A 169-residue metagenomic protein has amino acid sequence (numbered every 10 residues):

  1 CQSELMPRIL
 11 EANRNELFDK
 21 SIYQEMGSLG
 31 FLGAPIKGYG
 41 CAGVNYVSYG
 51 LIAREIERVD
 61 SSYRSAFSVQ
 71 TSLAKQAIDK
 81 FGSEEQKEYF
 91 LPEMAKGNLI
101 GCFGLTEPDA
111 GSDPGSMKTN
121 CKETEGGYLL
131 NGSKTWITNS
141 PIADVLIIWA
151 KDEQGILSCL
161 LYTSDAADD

Functional and structural regions predicted by a protein language model:
C1-S68, E84-K96, I100: Amphipathic, small/basic residue-rich leader segments at the start of a protein or domain
V44, D113-G115, N139-A143: Short glycine/proline-enriched turns and hinge-like loops at secondary-structure junctions
A53, K75-I78, L91, I147: Conserved protein kinase catalytic domain
R64-K75, N98-G104, S133-L146: FAD-binding core of FAD-dependent oxidoreductases, characterized by glycine-rich FAD pyrophosphate-binding loops
S65-E85, G111-P114, T124: N-terminal glycine-rich flavin-associated loop
T119-K122: A structural signal for short hydrophobic beta-strand segments in well-ordered beta-sheet cores
G127, N131-S164: A short core secondary-structure module
D165-D169: A short, hydrophobic C-terminal helix/tail in secreted or cell-surface proteins
